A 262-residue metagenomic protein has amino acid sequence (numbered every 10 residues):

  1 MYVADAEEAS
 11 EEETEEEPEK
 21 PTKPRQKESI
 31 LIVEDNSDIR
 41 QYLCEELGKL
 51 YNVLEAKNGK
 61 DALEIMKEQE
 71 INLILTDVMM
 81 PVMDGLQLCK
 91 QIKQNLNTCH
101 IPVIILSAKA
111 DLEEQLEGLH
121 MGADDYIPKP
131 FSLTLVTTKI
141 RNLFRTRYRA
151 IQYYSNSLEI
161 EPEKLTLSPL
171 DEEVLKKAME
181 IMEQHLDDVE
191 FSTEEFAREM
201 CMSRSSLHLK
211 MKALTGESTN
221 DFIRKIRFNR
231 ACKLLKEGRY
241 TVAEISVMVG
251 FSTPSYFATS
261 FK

Functional and structural regions predicted by a protein language model:
E55-L73: Acidic, metal-coordinating helix/loop segments flanking the phosphotransfer/catalytic sites of two-component signaling
E68, A213-S252: Terminal helix-turn-helix DNA-binding modules in bacterial transcription factors
M80: Receiver (REC) domain active-site loop signature in two-component systems and cognate sites in sensor histidine kinases
F131-I140, F144: C-terminal output helix
T193-I223, M248-K262: Basic/polar phosphate-binding segments, predominantly the helix-turn-helix DNA-binding elements of transcriptional
